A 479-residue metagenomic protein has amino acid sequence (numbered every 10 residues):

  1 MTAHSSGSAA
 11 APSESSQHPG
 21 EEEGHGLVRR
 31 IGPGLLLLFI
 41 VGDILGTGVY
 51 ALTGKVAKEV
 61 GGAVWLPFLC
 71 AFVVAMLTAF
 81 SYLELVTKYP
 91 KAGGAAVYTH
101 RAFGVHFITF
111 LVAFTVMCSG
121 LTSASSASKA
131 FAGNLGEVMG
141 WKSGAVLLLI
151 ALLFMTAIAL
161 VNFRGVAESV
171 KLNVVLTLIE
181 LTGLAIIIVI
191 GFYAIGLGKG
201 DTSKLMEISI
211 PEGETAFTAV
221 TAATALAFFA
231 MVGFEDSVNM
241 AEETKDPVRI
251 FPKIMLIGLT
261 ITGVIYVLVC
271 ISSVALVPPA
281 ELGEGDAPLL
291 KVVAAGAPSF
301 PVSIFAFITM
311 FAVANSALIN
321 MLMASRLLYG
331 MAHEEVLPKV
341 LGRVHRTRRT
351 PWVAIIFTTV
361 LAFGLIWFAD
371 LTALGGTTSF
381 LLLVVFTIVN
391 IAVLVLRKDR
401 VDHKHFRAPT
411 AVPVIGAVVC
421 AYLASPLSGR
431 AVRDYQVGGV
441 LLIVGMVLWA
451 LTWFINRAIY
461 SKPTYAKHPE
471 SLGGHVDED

Functional and structural regions predicted by a protein language model:
M1-L52, K58-G62, M76, F80 (+3 more regions): Membrane-interface "cap" regions at the ends of multi-pass membrane proteins
A3, H18-V28, V64-W65, L69 (+3 more regions): Helix-loop-helix junctions that connect adjacent transmembrane segments in multi-pass membrane transporters
A3-E23, A96-F107, S128-I150, G183-I186 (+4 more regions): Helix-loop-helix connectors at the membrane interface of multi-pass transporters/channels
V49-T53, A127-S128, V161-A167, L337 (+4 more regions): Transmembrane helix-loop junctions in multi-pass membrane proteins
L52-E59, P67, M76-M155, L160 (+3 more regions): Hydrophobic transmembrane alpha-helices that form the core helical bundles of multi-pass secondary transporters
V97-V105, G133-W141, E207-I210, I254-M321 (+1 more regions): TM-loop-TM module centered on a large, flexible mid-protein loop between adjacent transmembrane helices in multi-pass
A132, V146-G200, M255-L259, T378-I388 (+3 more regions): Membrane-interface loop-to-helix entry segments
L172, V340-R349, F386-Y435, A458-A466 (+1 more regions): C-terminal membrane-solvent junction of multi-pass transporters and transport-like membrane proteins
